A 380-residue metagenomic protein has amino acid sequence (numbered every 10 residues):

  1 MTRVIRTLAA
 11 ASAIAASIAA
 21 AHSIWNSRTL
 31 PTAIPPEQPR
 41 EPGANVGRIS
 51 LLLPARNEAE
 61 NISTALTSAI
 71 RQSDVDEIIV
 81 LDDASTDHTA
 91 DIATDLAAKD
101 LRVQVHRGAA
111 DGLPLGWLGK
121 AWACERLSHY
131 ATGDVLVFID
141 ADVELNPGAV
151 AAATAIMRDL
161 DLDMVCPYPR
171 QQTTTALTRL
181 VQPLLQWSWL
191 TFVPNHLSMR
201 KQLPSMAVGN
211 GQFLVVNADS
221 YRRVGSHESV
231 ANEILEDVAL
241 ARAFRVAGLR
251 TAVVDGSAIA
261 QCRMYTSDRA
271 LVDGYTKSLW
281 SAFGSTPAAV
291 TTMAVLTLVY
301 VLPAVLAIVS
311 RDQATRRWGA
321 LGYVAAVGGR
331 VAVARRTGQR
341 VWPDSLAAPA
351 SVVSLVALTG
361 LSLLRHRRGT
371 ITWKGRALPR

Functional and structural regions predicted by a protein language model:
M1-G43, Q182-Q186, T191, N195 (+1 more regions): N-terminal membrane-anchoring/stem segments of glycan-assembly enzymes
A20-N26, V105-H129, I156-V215, D219-R223 (+3 more regions): Long helical/loop segments within the catalytic core of UDP-sugar-dependent glycosyltransferases, especially the large
G47-S50, E77: Cell-envelope/extracellular polymer assembly enzymes that use nucleotide-activated donors
T67-D76: Short, acidic, metal-binding catalytic loop of nucleotide-sugar glycosyltransferases
D82-I92, A110-G112: A conserved acidic beta->alpha catalytic loop
H88, I139-I156: Acidic donor-binding/catalytic loop of UDP-sugar-dependent glycosyltransferases, especially processive GT2
M157, C166-W189, D219-R222, H227-A289 (+1 more regions): Catalytic donor/gating beta->alpha subdomain of glycosyltransferases that bind UDP-sugars
T292-G369: Membrane-embedded multi-pass helical conduit in multi-pass membrane proteins, especially envelope-biosynthetic
